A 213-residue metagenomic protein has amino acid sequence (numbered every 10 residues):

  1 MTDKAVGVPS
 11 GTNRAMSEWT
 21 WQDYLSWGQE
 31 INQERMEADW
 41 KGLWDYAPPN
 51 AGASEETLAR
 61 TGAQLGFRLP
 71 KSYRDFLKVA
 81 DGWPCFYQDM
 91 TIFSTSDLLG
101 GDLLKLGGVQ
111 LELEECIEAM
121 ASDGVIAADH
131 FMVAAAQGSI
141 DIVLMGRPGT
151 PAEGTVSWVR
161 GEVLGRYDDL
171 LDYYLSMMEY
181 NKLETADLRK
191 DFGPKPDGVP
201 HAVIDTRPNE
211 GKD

Functional and structural regions predicted by a protein language model:
M1-T57, V79-D213: A C-terminal-region feature
L58-G62: Amphipathic alpha-helical segments within well-ordered protein domains
S72-R74: Surface-exposed patches in mature extracellular/periplasmic domains of secreted proteins
